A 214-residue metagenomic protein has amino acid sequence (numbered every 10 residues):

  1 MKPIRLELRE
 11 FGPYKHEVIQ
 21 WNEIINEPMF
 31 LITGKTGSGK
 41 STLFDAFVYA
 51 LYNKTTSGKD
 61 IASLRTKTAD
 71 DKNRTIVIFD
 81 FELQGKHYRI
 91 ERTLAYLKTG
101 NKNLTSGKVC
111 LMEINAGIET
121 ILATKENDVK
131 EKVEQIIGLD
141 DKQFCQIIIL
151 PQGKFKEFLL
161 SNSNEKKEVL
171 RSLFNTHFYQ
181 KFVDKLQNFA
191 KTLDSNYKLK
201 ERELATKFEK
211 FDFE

Functional and structural regions predicted by a protein language model:
M1-E131, D141-Q143: Extreme N-terminal "head/tail" segments of very large remodeling/mechanoenzyme assemblies
L31, Y49, I118, T124 (+2 more regions): Extended, Lys/Glu-rich alpha-helical coiled-coil stalks
